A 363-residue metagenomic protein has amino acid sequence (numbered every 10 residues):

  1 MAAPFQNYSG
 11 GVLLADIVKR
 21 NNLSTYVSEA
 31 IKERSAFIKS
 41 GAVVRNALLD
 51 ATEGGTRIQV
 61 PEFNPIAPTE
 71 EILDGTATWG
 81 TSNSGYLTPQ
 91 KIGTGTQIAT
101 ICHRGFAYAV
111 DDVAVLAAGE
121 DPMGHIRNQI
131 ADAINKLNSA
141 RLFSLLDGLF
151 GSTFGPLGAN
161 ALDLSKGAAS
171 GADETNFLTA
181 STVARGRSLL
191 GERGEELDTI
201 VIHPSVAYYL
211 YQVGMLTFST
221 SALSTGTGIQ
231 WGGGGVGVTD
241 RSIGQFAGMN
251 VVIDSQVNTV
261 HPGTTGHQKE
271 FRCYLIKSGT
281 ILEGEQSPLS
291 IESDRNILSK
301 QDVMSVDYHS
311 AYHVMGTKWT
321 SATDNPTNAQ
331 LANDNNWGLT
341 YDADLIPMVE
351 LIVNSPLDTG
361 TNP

Functional and structural regions predicted by a protein language model:
A2-A42, S165-L178, Q212-P363: Sequence/fold signature of self-assembling virion shell proteins
A36-R104: Assembly/oligomerization interface modules of large self-assembling protein complexes
L48-L49, R187-G191, T239-R241, S293: A generic local secondary-structure boundary/capping motif
V60, I92-P156, E192-V201, L289-V314: Long, contiguous amphipathic alpha-helices that act as assembly "spine/axial" helices in icosahedral shell and virion
P65, P204, K277-G279: Short, flexible beta-strand-to-coil junctions
I66, G105, A114, V206-Y208 (+2 more regions): Short loop/turn segments at secondary-structure transitions that flank enzyme active sites
D112-E192, A332-P363: Alpha-helical scaffold segments that mediate packing/assembly in large oligomeric complexes
L197-Y211: Beta-edge loop/turn motif
